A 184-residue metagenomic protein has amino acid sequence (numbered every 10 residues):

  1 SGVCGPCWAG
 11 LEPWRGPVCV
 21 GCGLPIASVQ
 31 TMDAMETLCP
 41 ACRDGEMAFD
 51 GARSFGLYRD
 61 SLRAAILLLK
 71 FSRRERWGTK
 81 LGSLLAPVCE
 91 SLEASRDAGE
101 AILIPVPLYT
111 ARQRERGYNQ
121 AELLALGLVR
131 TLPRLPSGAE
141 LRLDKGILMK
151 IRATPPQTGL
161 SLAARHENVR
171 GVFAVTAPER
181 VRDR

Functional and structural regions predicted by a protein language model:
S1-R184: Glycine-rich phosphate/pyrophosphate-handling loop used in enzymes and phosphotransfer proteins
